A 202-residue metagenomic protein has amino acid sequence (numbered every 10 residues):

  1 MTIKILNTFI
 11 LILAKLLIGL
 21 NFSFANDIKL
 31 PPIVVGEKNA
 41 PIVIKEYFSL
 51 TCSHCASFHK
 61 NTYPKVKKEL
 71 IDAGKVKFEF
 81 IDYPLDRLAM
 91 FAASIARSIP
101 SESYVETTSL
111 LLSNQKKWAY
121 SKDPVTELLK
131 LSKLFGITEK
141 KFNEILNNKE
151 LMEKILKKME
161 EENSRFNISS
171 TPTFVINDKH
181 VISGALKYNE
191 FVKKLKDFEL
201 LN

Functional and structural regions predicted by a protein language model:
M1-I10: Bacterial N-terminal signal peptides that target proteins for export
I10-N21: Bacterial N-terminal signal peptides
D27-I42: A short beta-strand-turn-helix
V34-G36, K68, R165: Short secondary-structure boundary/capping segments
V43, F48-H54, S170: Short pre-active-site segment immediately N-terminal to redox-active cysteine/selenocysteine motifs in thiol-based
V43-E46, K77-F80, T173-V175: Soluble periplasmic/extracytoplasmic beta-strand elements of cell-envelope proteins
F48-L50, A56-L134, T138: Structural alpha/beta surface segment adjacent to cysteine/selenocysteine redox centers across thiol/disulfide enzymes
S49, K130-N202: C-terminal cap of thioredoxin/glutaredoxin-like
